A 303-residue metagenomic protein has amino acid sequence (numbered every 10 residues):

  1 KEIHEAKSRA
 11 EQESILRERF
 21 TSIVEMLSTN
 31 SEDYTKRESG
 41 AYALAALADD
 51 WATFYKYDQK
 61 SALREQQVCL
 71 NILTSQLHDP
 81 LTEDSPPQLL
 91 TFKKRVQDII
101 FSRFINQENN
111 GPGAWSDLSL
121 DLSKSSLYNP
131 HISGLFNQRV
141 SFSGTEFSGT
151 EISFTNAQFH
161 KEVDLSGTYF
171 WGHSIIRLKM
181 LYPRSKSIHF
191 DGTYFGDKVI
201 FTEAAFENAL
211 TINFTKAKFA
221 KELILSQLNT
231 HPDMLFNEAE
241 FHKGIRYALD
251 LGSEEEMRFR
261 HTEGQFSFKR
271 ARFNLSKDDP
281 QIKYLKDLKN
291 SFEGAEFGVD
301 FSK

Functional and structural regions predicted by a protein language model:
K1-S14: Membrane-embedded hydrophobic alpha-helical segments
R9, R17-S28, T35-A45, D49-K303: N-terminal leader/targeting and pre-domain segments
